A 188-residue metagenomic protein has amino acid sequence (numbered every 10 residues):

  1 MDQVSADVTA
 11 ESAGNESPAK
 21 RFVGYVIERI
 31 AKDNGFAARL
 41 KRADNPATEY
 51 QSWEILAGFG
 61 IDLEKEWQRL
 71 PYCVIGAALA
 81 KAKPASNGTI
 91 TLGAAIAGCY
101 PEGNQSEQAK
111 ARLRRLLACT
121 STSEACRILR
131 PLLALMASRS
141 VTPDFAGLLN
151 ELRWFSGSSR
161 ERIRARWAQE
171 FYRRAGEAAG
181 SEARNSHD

Functional and structural regions predicted by a protein language model:
M1-I27: Short, extreme N-terminal leader segments that mark the start of a protein/domain
P18-A77, A82-D188: Basic, alpha-helical nucleic-acid-binding regions used in initiation and control of genome expression
